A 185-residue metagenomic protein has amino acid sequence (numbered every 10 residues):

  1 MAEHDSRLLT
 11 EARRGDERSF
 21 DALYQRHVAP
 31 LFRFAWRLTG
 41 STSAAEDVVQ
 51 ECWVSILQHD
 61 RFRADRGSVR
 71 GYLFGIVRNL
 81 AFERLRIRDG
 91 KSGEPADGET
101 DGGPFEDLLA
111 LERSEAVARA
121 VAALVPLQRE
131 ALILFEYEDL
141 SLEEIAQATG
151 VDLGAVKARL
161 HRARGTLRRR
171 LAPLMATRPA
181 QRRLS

Functional and structural regions predicted by a protein language model:
M1-D5, E83, D89-S114, S141 (+1 more regions): Internal acidic/polar
A2, E11, A110, R119 (+2 more regions): C-terminal edge and immediately downstream basic/flexible tail or linker adjoining helix-turn-helix-like DNA-binding
E3, L9-R33: A short, charge-rich alpha-helical start-of-domain segment used by transcription regulators
R13-R14, G40, Q50-S68, I87-D89: Sigma70-family region 2
Y24-T42, V121, A172-P173: Amphipathic, Lys/Arg- and hydrophobic-enriched alpha-helical face
R33, D47-V54, G67-N79: Structural recognition of an alpha-helix C-terminal capping motif at a helix-to-coil junction
D60-D65, G75-P95, L109-A110, P173: Arg/Lys-rich amphipathic alpha helix in sigma70-family domain 2
R78, Q128, Y137, E143 (+1 more regions): DNA-recognition helix of helix-turn-helix
